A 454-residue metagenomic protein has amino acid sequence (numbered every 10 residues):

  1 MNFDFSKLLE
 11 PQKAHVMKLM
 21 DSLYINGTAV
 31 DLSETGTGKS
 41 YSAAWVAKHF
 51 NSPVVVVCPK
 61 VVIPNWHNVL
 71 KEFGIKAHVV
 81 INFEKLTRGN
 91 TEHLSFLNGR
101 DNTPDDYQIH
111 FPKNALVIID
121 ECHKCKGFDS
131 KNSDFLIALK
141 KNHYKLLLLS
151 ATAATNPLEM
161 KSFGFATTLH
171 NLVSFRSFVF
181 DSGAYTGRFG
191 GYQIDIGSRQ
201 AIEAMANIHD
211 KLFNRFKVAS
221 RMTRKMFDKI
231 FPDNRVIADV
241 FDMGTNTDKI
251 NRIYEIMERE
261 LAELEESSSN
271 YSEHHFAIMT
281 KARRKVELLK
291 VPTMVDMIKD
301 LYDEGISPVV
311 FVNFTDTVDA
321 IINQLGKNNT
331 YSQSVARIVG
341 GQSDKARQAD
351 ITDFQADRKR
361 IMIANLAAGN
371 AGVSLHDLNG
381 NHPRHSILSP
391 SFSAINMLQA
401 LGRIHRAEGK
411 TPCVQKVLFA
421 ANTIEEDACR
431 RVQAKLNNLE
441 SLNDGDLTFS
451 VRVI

Functional and structural regions predicted by a protein language model:
M1-V30: Conserved pre-motif I regulatory segment
T35, S40-E72, A154-E159, N313-D316: Conserved Walker A/P-loop ATP-binding site and its immediately adjacent core in helicase/helicase-like ATPase domains
K76-F83, L172-V173, V309, G326-R347 (+1 more regions): Conserved RecA-like helicase motor-core motifs
K76-F96, Q355-G372: Conserved two-lobed SF2 helicase motor
L116, S133-F227, G409: Conserved P-loop NTPase motor "coupling/switch" region that bridges the ATPase
D120-E121: Walker B catalytic acidic pair
R224-K327: Conserved helicase/translocase motor-coupling segment
V318, A336-A428, K435: Conserved RecA-like P-loop NTPase helicase motor core
